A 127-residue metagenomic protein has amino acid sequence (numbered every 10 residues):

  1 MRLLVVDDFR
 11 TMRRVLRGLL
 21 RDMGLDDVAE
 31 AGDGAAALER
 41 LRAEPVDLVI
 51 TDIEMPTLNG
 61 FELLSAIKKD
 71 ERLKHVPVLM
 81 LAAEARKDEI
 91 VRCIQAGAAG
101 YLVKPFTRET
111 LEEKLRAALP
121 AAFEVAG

Functional and structural regions predicted by a protein language model:
R10-A29, A118: Two-component/phosphorelay signaling modules centered on CheY-like receiver
R14-G18, E62, A85-G100: Alpha4 helix (beta4-alpha4-beta5 surface) of REC/receiver domains from two-component response regulators
E30-L48: Acidic, metal-coordinating helix/loop segments flanking the phosphotransfer/catalytic sites of two-component signaling
D33-A36, N59-S65: Acidic catalytic/metal-coordinating carboxylates
I50-D52: Active-site T/S-Asp motif of two-component receiver
M55: Receiver (REC) domain active-site loop signature in two-component systems and cognate sites in sensor histidine kinases
F106-L115: C-terminal output helix
